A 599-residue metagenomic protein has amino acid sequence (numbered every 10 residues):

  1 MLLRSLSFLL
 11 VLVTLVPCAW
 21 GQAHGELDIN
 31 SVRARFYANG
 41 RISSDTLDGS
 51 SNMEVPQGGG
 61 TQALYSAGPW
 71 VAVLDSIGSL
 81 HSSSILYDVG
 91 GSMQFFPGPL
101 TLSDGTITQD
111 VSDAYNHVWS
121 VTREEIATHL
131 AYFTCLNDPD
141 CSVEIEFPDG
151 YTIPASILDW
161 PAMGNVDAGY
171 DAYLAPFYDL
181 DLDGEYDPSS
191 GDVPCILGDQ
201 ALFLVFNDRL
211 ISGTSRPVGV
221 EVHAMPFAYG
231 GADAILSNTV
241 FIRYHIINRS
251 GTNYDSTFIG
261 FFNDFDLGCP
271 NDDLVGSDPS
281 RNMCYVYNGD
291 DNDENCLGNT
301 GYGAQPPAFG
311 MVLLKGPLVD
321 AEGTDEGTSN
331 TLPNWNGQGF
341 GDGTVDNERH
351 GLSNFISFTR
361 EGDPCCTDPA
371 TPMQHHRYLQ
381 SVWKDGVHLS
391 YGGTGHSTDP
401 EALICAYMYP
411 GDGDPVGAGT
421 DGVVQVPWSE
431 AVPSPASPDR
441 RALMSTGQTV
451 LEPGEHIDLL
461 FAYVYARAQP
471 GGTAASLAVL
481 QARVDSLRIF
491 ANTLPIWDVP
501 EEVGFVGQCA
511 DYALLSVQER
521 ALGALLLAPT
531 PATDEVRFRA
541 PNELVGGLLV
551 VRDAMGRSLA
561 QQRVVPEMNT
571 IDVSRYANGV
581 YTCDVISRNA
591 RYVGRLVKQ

Functional and structural regions predicted by a protein language model:
M1, V13, G150, L525-L527 (+1 more regions): Generic N-terminal simple sequence motifs
M1-S5, K598: Positively charged n-region of N-terminal signal peptides that target proteins for export
L2-L3, C405, P410, R557: N-terminal leader/targeting segments
S7-P17: Bacterial N-terminal signal peptides
P17-A19, R520-A528, A532-Q599: C-terminal outer-membrane/trafficking sorting elements
Q22-A513: A long-range scaffold signal marking pre-active-site subdomains of enzyme folds
S516-V517: Primarily marks secretory-pathway-exposed extracellular/lumenal segments that are disulfide- and glycosylation-prone
